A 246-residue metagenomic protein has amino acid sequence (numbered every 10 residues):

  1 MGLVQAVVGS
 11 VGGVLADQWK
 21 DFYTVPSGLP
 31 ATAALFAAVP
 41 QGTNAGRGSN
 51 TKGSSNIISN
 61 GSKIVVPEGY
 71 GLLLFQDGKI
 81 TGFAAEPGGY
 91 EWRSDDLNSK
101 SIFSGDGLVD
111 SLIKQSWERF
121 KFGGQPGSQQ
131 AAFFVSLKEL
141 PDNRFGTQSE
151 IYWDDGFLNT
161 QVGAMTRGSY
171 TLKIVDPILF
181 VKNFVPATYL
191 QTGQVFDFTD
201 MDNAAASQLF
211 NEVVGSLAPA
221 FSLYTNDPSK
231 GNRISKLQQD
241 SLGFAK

Functional and structural regions predicted by a protein language model:
M1-K246: N-terminal hydrophobic membrane-entry segments
